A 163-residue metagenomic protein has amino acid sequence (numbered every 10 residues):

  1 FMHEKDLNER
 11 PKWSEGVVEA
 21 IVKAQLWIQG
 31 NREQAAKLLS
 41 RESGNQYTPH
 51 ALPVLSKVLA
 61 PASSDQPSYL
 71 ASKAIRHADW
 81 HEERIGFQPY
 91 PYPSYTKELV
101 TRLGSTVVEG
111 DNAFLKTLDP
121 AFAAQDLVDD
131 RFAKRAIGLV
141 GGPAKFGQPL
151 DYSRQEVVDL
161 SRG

Functional and structural regions predicted by a protein language model:
F1-W13: A bilobed periplasmic-binding-protein/Venus flytrap-type ligand-binding module shared by bacterial periplasmic
R10-L115: Secondary-structure end/capping motifs
A74-G163: N-terminal hydrophobic or amphipathic helices and topogenic motifs
